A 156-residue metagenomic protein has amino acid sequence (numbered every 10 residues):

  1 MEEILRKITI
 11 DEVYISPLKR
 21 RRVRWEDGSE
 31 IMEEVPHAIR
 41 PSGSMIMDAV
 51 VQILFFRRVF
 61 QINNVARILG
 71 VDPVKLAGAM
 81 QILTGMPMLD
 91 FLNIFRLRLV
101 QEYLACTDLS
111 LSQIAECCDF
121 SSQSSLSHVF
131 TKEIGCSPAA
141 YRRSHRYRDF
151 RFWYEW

Functional and structural regions predicted by a protein language model:
M1-F55, I62-N63, R67-V74, L83 (+3 more regions): Alpha-helical bundle regulatory/interaction domains
S44-A49, L92-E102: Pre-recognition alpha-helix immediately N-terminal to the DNA-recognition helix within helix-turn-helix or winged-helix
L83, V100, E133: DNA major-groove recognition helices of helix-turn-helix
